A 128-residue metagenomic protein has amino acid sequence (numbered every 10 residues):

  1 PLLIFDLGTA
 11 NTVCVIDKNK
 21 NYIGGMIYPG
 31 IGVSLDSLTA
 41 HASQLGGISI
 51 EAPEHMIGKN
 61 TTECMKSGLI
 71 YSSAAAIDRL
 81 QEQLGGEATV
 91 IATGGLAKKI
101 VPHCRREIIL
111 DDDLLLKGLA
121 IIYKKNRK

Functional and structural regions predicted by a protein language model:
P1-Y22, L38, L119: Gly/Thr-rich phosphate-binding beta-strand-loop-beta motif of the actin/hexokinase/Hsp70
F5-A10, I31, G94-G95: A short acidic Gly-Thr/Ser loop motif
Y28-G85: Active-site rim beta-loop-alpha module in soluble metabolic enzymes
D36-T39, D78, V101, L116-A120: Predominant activation on well-ordered alpha-helical scaffold segments within soluble catalytic domains
K66, I108-K128: Glycine-rich phosphate-binding/hydrolytic loop that grips phosphoryl groups
E87-G95: Short glycine-rich phosphate-binding loop at a beta-alpha junction
K99-E107: Short loop/helix-cap segments at secondary-structure boundaries that form the rim of catalytic
